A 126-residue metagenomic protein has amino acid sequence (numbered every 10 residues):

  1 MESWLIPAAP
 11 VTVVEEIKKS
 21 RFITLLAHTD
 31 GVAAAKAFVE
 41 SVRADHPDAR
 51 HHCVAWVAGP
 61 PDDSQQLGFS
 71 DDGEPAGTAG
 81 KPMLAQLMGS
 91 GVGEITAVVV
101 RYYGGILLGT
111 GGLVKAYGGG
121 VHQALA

Functional and structural regions predicted by a protein language model:
M1-G77: C-terminal regulatory domains involved in ligand/effector binding and gene-expression control
R43, L87-M88, V92, G118 (+1 more regions): Signal for well-folded cores of large energy- and translation-related assemblies
L67, E74-I106: Ordered, amphipathic secondary-structure segments that act as subunit-interaction surfaces in large macromolecular
T96-V100, G105-A126: Glycine- and Gly-Pro-enriched alpha-helical subdomains that act as flexible, kink-prone "lid/hinge" or packing modules
